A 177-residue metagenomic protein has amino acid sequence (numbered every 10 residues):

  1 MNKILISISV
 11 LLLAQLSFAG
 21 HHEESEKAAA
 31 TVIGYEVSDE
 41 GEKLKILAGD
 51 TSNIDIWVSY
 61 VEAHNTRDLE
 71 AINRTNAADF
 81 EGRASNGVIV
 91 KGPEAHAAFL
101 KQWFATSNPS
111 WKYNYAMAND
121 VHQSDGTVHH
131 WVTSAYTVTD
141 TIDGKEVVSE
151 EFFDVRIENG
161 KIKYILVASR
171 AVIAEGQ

Functional and structural regions predicted by a protein language model:
M1-S25: Bacterial Sec-dependent N-terminal signal peptides
G20-T66, E70, R74: Short, low-complexity N-terminal intrinsically disordered segments enriched in polar/charged residues
K27, E36-S38, Y164-Q177: Low-complexity, intrinsically disordered terminal/linker segments enriched in charged and Gly/Pro repeats
E42-L44, E81-K91, T106: A short gly/proline-enriched turn/hairpin at secondary-structure junctions
Y60, A71-N73, F80, G92 (+4 more regions): Hydrophobic pocket/interface hotspot
V61-T66, R74-E81, K101-N108: Sec-exported extracytoplasmic/periplasmic mature domains
L100-D143: Surface-exposed, charged secondary-structure patches
H129-V172: Exposed beta-sheet edge and beta->alpha loop/turn motif
